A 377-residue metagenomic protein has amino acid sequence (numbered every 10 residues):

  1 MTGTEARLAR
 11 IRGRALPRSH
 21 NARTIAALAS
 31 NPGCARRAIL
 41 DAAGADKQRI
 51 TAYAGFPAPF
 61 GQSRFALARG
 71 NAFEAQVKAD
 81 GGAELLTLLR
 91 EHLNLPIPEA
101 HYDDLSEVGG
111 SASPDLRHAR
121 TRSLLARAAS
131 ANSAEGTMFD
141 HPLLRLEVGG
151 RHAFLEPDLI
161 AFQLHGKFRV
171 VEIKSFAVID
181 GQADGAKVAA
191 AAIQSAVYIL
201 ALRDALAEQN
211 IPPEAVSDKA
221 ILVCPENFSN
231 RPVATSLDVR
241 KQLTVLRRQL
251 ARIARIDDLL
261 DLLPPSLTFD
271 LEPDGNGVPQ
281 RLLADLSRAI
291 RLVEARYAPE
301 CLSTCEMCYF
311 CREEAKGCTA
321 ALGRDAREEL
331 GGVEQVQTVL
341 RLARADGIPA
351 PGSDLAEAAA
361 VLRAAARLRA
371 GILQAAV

Functional and structural regions predicted by a protein language model:
M1-F162: Metal-dependent nuclease catalytic cores that hydrolyze phosphodiester bonds in DNA/RNA, characterized by
D41-A43, Y309-G317: Extracellular/mature segments of secreted proteins
S133, G181, A207-E214, F269-R281: Intrinsically disordered, low-complexity coil segments
G136, P142-R252: Mg2+/Mn2+-dependent nuclease catalytic core
L206, A254, Y309-R312: Alpha-helix capping/termination and helix-coil
D238-C301: Polybasic (Lys/Arg-rich)
C301, C305-C311: Short cysteine clusters
K316-V377: C-terminal non-catalytic accessory extensions
